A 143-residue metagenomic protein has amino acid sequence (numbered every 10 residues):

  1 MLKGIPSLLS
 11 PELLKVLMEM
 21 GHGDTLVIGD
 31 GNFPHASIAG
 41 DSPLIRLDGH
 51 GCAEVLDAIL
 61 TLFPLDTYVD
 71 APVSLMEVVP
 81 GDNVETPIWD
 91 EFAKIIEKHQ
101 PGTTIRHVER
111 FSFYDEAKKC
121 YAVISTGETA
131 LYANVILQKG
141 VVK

Functional and structural regions predicted by a protein language model:
M1-D48: Long, hydrophobic N-terminal alpha-helical segment
M1-I5, M18-G23, H50-E54, E97-P101 (+1 more regions): Short linear motifs at secondary-structure transitions and domain/linker junctions
K3, D24-V27, S42-I45, D66-M76 (+3 more regions): Structural motif
G4, L8-E12, G21, H50-E54 (+3 more regions): Conserved active-site and cofactor/substrate-binding residues in soluble primary-metabolism enzymes
G4-P11, A36, F63-V73, G102-A117 (+1 more regions): Hydrophobic transmembrane alpha-helix bundles
V16, M20-G23, A58-D66, E91-H99 (+1 more regions): Change "in soluble alpha/beta enzymes" to "in soluble alpha/beta proteins
A39-A71: A phosphate-binding glycine/aspartate-rich beta-alpha loop in the early core of alpha/beta enzymes
P80-K143: Glycine-rich, aromatic-bearing surface loops/beta-hairpins
